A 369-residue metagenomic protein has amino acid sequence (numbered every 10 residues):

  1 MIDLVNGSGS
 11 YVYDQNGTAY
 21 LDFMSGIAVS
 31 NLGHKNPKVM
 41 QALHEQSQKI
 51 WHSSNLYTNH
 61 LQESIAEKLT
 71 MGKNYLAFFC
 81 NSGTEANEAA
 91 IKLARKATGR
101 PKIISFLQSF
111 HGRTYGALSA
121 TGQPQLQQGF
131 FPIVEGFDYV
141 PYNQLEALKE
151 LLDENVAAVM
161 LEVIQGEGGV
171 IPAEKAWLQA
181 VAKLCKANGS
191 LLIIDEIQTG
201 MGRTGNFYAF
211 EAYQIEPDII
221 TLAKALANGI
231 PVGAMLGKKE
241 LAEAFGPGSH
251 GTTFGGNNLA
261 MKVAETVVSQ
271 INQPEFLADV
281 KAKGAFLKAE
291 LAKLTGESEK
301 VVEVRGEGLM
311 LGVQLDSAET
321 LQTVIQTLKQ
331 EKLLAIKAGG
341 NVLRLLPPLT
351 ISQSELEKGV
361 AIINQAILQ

Functional and structural regions predicted by a protein language model:
M1-Q369: Conserved N-terminal phosphate-binding loop of PLP-dependent enzymes in the Aspartate aminotransferase
